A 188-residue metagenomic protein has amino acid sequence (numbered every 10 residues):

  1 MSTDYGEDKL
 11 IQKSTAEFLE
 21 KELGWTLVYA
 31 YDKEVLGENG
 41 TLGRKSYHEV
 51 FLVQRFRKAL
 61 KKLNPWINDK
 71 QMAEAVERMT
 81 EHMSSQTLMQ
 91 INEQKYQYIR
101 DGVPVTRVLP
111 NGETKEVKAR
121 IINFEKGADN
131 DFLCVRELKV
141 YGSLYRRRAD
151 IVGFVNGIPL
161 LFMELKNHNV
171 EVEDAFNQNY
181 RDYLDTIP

Functional and structural regions predicted by a protein language model:
M1-P188: An alpha-helical interface "stripe"
